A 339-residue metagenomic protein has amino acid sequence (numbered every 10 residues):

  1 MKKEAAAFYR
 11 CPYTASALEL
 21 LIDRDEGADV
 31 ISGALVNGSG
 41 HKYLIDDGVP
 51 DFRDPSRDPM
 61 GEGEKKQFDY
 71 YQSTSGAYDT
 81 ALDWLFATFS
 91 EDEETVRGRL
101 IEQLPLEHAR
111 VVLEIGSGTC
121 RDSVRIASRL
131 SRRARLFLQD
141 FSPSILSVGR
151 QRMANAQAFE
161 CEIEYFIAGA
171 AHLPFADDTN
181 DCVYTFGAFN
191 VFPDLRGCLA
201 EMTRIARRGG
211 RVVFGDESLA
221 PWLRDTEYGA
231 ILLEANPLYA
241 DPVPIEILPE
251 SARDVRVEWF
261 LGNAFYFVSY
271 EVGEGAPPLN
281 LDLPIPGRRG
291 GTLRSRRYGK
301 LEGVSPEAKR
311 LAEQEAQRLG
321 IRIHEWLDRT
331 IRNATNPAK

Functional and structural regions predicted by a protein language model:
K2-A5, R24-T80, P337: N-terminal, positively charged/glycine-rich alpha-helical extensions of SAM-dependent methyltransferases
R53-L106, R121, R125, N155-A156: Conserved class I S-adenosyl-L-methionine
V111-H172: Class I SAM-dependent methyltransferase SAM/SAH-binding core
Y184: A conserved beta-strand element that flanks and buttresses the S-adenosyl-L-methionine
R196-R208: A short glycine-rich, Lys/Arg-flanked "PGG" loop and its adjoining helix->strand segment in the class I
R211-N236: Conserved class I S-adenosyl-L-methionine
A235-A252, Y266: Short alpha-helix
L301, A312, A316-R332: Short amphipathic alpha-helical segments
